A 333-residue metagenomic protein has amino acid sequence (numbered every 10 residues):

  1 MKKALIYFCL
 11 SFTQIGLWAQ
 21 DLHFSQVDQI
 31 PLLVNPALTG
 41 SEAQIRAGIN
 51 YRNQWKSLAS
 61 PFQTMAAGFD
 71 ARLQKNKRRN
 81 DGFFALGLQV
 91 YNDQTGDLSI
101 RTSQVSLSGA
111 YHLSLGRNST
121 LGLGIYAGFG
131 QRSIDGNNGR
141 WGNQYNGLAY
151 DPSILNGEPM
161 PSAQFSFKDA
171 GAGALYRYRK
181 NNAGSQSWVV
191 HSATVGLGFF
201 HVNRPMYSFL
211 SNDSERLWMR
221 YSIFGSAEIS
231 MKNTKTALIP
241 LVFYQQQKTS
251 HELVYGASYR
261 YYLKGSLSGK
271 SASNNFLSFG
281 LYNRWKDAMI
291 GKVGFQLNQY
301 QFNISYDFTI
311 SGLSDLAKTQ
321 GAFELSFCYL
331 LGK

Functional and structural regions predicted by a protein language model:
M1-A4, G116: Positively charged n-region of N-terminal signal peptides that target proteins for export
A4-T13: Sec-dependent N-terminal signal peptides
I15-A19: Sec/Tat signal peptide C-region and signal peptidase I cleavage site
Q20-K333: Subset of outer-membrane beta-barrel
